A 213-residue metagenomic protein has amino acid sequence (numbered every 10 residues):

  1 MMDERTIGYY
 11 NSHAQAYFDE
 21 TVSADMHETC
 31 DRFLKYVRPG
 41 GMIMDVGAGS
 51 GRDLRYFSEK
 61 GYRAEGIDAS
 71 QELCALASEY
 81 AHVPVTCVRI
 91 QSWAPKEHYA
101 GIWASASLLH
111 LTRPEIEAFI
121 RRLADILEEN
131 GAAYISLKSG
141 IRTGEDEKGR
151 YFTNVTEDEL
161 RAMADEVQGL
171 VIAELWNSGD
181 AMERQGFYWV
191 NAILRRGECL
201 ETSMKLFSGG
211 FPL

Functional and structural regions predicted by a protein language model:
M1-E97, P114-A118, R122, A132-L213: Class I (Rossmann-like) S-adenosyl-L-methionine-dependent methyltransferase catalytic domain, capturing the SAM-binding
A100: Conserved acidic residues
W103-A104: A conserved beta-strand element that flanks and buttresses the S-adenosyl-L-methionine
S107: Hydrophobic adenine-recognition pocket in adenosine-nucleotide-binding enzymes
T112, L127-E128: Helix-to-beta-strand junctions that scaffold the AdoMet/dcAdoMet cofactor pocket in Class I SAM-dependent enzymes
